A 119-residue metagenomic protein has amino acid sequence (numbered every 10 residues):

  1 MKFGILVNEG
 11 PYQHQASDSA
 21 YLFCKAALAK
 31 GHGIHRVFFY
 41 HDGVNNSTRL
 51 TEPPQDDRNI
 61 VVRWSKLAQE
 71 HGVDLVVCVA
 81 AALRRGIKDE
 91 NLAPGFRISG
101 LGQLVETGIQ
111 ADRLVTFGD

Functional and structural regions predicted by a protein language model:
I5-D18, N46-E52: Short, glycine-rich nucleotide/cofactor-binding loops
S17-K30, V37: Histidine-anchored nucleotide/phosphate-binding helix
C24, H35-H41, D74-V79: Short internal beta-strands
G31, A68-Q69, E106-I109: Solvent-exposed alpha-helices and their adjacent loops that cap or buttress functional pockets in soluble metabolic
V44-S47, R84-R85: Short, active-site-adjacent cap segments at secondary-structure transitions
L50-Q55, L92-P94: Short glycine-enriched, charge-decorated loop/helix-capping segments at active-site entrances that position
P53-A81: A glycine-rich helix N-cap at a beta->alpha junction
R85-T116: C-terminal structural segments of small proteins and small subunits
